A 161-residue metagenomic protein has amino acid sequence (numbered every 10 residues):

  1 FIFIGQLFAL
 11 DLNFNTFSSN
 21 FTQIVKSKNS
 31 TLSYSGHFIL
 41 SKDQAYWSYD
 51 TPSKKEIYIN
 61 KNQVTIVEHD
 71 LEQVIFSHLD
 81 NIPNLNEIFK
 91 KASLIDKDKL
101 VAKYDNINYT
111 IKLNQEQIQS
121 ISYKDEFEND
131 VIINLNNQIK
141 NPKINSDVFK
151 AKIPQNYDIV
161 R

Functional and structural regions predicted by a protein language model:
F1-I4: Sec-dependent N-terminal signal peptides of Gram-negative exported proteins
L7-A9: Boundary at the C-terminal end of the N-terminal hydrophobic targeting segment
D11-N29: A short, Trp-centered hydrophobic/proline-enriched beta-strand micro-motif
S18, Y46-S48, Y58, Q63-T65 (+4 more regions): General beta-strand recognition
Q23-K28, Y49-T51, E68-D70, Y104 (+1 more regions): Short acidic, glycine-rich loop/turn motifs
S33, I95-N108, L113-R161: Non-transmembrane domains of secretory- and envelope-associated proteins
G36-N84, E128: An acidic-aromatic
H69-N106: Flexible, surface-exposed loop/linker segments and immediately adjacent secondary-structure boundaries
